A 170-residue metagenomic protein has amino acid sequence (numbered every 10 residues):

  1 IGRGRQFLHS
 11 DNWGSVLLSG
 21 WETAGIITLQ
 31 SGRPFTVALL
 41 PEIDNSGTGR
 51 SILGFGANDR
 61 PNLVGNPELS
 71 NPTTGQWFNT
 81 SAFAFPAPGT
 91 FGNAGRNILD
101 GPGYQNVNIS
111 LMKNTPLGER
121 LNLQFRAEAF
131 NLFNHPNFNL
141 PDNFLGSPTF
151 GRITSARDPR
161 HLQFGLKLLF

Functional and structural regions predicted by a protein language model:
I1-F170: Short, solvent-exposed micro-motifs at the edges of structured domains
